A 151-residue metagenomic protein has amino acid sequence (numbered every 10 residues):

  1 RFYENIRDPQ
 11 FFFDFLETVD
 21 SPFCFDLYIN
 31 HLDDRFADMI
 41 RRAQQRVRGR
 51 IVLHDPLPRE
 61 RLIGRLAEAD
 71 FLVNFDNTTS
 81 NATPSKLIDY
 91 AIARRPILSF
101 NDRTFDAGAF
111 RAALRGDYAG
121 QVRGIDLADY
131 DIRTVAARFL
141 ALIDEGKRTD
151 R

Functional and structural regions predicted by a protein language model:
R1-R42, L53: Conserved catalytic-core segment of nucleotide-activated headgroup transferases in glycan assembly
Q10, P58-A69, I92: Short acidic alpha-helix that forms the nucleotide-activated donor recognition element in Leloir-type transferases
H54-L57, N101: Short loop/edge segments at beta-strand edges and connector loops that shape dinucleotide/nucleotide cofactor-binding
L62-I63, T79-N81, I97-S99, R103-F110: Short glycine/proline-enriched, acidic/aromatic patches that form the donor-sugar handling elements
L66-N81: Acidic donor-binding loop of glycosyltransferase active sites
F71-V73, D89, P96-N101: Short hydrophobic beta-strand element within catalytic cores of glycosyltransferases and related nucleotide-activated
A82-I92: A short, glycine- and acidic-residue-rich donor-binding loop in the catalytic cores of nucleotide-sugar-dependent
D117-R148: A charged, aromatic-enriched C-terminal amphipathic alpha-helix characteristic of glycosyltransferases across folds
